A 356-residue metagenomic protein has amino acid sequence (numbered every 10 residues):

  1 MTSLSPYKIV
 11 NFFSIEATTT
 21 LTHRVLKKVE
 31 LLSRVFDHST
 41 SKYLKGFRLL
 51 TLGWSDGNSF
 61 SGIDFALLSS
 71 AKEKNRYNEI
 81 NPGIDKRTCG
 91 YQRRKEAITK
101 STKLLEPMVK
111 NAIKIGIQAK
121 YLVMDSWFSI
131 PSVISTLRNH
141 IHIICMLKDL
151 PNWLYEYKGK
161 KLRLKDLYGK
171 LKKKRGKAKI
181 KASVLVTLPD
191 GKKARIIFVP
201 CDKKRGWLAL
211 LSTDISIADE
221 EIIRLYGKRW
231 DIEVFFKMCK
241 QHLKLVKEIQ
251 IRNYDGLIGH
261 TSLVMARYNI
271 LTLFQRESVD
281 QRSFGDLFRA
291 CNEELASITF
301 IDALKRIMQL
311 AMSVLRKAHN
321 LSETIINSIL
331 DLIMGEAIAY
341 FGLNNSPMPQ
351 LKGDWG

Functional and structural regions predicted by a protein language model:
M1-K72: Active-site-proximal, Lys/Arg-enriched surface segment that forms a nucleic-acid-binding/basic interface patch
K27-K28, S59-S61, L68-G356: Single, function-defining residue in the core of a domain
